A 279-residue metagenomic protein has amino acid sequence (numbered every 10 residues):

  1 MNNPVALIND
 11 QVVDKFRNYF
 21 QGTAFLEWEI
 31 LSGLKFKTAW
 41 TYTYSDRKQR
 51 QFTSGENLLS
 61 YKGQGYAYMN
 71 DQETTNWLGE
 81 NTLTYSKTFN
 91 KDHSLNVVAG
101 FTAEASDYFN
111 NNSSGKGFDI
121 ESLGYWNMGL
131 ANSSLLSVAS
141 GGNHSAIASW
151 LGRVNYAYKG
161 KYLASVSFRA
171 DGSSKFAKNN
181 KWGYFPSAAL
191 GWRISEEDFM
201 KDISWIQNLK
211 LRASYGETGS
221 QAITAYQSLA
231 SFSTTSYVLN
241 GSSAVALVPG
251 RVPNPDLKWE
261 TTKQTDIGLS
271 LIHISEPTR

Functional and structural regions predicted by a protein language model:
M1-T53, K62-S275, R279: Extracellular/periplasmic, surface-exposed regions of secreted and cell-surface proteins
